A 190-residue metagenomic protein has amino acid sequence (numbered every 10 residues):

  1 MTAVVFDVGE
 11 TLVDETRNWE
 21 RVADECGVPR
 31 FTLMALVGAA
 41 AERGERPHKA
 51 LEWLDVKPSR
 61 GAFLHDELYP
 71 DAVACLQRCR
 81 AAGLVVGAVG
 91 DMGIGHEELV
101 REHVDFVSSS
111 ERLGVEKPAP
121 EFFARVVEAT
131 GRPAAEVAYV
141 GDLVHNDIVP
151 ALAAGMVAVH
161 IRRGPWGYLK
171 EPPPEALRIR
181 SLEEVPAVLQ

Functional and structural regions predicted by a protein language model:
M1-G38: Active-site neighborhood of HAD-like aspartate-dependent phosphohydrolases
M1-V4, V73-Q190: Asp-based, Mg2+/Mn2+-dependent phosphohydrolase catalytic module
E15-R17, D71, M92: Acidic donor-diphosphate engagement hotspot in glycosyltransferases and nucleotidyltransferases that stabilizes
W19, P47-H48, F123, L182: A general structural signal for well-ordered alpha-helical segments in protein cores
W19-C26, P47, P58, H96-V100: Hydrophobic alpha-helical core bundles mediating ligand binding, dimerization, or RNAP-core interactions
V22, A50-L51, V126: Hydrophobic micro-packing sites on short alpha-helices
L33-Q77: Metal-dependent phosphoesterase signature
